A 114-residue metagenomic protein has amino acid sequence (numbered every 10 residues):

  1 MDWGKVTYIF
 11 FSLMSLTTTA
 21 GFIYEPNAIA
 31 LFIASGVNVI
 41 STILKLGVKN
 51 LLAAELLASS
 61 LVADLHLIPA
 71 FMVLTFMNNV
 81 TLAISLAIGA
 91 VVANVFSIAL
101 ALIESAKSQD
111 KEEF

Functional and structural regions predicted by a protein language model:
D2-V6, F22-E25, G47-A54, M77-T81: Juxtamembrane loop-transmembrane helix junctions in multi-pass integral membrane proteins, especially the extracellular
K5-I29: Membrane-helix boundary elements
P26-G36, A87-I88: Structural signature of hydrophobic alpha-helical transmembrane segments
S35-A53: Membrane-helix boundary/interface segments in integral membrane proteins
L56-V73: Hydrophobic alpha-helical membrane segments
A70-S85: Membrane-helix boundary connector in multi-pass membrane proteins
V92-E112: Membrane-water interface at the C-terminal end of transmembrane alpha helices
